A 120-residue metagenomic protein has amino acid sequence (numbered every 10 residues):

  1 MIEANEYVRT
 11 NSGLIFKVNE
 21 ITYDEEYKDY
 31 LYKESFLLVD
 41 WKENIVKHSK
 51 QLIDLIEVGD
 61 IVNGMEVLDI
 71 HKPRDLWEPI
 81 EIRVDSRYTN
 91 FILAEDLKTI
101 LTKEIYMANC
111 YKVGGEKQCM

Functional and structural regions predicted by a protein language model:
M1-M120: Structural boundary micro-motifs
